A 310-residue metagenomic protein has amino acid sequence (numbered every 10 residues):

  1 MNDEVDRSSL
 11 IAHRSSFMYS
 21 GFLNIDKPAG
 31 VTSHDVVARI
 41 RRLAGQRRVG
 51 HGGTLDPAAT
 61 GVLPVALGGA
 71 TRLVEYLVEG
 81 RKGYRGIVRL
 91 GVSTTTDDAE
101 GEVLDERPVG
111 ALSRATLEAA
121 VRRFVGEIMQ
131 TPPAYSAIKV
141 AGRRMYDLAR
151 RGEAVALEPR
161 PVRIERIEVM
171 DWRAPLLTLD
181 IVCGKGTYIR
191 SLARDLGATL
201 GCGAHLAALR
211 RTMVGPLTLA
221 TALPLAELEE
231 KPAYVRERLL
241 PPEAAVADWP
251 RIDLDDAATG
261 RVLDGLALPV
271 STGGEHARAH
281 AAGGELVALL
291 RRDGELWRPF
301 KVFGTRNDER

Functional and structural regions predicted by a protein language model:
N2-D3, D98, N307-D308: Acidic/polar hotspots within intrinsically disordered regions
D3-E4, S20: N-terminal leader/targeting segments
E4-S8, H13-S15: Intrinsically disordered, low-complexity proline-rich regions
V5-D6, I25, M129, L296: Compositionally biased, intrinsically disordered/low-complexity regions enriched for serine, proline and threonine
R14-P28, H34-H51, L55, A59 (+3 more regions): Accessory RNA 3′-end/elbow-binding domains used by RNA modification enzymes
F17-K185, I189-T221: Catalytic cores of RNA-modifying enzymes
